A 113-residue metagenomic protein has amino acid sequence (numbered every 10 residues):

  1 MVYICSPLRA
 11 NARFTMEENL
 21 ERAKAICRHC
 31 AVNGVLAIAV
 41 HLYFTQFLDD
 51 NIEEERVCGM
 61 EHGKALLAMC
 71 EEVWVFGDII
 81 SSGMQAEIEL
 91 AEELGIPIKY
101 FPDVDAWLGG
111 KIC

Functional and structural regions predicted by a protein language model:
M1-C113: Catalytic phosphate/metal-binding cores of nucleic-acid and nucleotide-processing enzymes, i.e., regions that mediate
